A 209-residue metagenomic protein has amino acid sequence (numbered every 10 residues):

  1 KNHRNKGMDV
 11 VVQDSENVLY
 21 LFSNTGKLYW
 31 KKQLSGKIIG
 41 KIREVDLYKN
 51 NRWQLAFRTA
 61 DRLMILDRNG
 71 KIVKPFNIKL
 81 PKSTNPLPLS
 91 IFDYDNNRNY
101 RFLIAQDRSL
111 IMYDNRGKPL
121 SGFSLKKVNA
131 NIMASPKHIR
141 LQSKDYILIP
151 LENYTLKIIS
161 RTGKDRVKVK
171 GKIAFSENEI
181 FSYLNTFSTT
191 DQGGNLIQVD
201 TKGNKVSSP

Functional and structural regions predicted by a protein language model:
K1, G36-D46, K82-F92, N129-I139 (+1 more regions): Repeated scaffold domains used in trafficking and secretory/extracellular systems, primarily beta-propellers
K1, K27-L34, V73-K82, L120-V128 (+2 more regions): Aromatic (tryptophan-biased) beta-strands that constitute blades/sheets of beta-rich domains
K1-F22, G26-K27, I39-R43, W53 (+1 more regions): Alpha-solenoid helical-repeat scaffolds
K1-M8, L47-Q54, D93-R101, L141-Y146 (+1 more regions): Acidic, glycine-anchored loop motifs typical of Ca2+
Q13, A56-R58, L103-A105, P150 (+1 more regions): Residue-level marker for isolated small/hydroxyl-bearing positions within beta-strands of beta-sheet-rich domains
E16-Y20, A60-M64, D107-I111, E152-K157 (+1 more regions): Loop/turn residues immediately N-terminal
S23-T25, R68-K71, N115-K118, S160-K164 (+1 more regions): Short loop/turn segments that connect beta-strands within beta-propeller blades
F92-D95, Y100-L120, K126-L141, D145-I159: Solenoidal tandem-repeat scaffolds enriched in leucines and small polar residues
